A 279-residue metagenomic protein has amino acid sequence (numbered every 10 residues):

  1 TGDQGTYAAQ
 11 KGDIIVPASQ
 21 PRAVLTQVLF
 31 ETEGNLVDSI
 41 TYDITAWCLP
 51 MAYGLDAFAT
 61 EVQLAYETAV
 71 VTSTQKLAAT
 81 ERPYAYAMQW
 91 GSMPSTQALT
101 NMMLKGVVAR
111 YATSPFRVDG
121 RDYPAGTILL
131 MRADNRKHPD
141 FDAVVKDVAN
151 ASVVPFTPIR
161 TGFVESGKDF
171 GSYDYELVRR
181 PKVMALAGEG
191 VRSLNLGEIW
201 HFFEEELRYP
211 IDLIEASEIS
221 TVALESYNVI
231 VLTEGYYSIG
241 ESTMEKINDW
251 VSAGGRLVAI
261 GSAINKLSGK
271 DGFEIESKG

Functional and structural regions predicted by a protein language model:
T1-G279: Intrinsic-disorder/low-complexity accessory segments
